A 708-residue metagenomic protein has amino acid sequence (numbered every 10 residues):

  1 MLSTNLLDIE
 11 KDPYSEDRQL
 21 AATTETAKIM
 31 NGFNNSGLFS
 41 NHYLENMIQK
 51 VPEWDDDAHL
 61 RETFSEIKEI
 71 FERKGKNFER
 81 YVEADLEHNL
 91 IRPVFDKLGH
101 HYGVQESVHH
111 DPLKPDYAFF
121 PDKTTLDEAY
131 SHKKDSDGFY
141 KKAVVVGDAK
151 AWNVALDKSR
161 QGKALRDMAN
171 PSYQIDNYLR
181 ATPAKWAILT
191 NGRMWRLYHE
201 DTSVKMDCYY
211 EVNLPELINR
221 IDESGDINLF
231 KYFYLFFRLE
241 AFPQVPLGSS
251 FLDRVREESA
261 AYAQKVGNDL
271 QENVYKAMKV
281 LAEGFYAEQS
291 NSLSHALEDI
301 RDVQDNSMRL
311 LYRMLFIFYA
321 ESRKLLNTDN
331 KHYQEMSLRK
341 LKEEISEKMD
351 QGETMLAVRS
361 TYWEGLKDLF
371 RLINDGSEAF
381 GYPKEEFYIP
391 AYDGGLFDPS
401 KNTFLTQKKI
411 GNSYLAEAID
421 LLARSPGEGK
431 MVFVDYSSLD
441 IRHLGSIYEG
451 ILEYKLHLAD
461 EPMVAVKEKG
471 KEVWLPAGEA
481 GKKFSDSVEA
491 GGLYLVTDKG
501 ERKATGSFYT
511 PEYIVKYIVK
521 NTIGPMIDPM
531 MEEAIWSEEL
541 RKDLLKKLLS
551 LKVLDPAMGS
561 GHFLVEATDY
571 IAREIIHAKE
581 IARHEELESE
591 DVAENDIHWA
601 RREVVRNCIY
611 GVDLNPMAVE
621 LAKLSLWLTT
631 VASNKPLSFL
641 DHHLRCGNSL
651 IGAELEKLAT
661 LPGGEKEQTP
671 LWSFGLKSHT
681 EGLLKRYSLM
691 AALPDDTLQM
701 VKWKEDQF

Functional and structural regions predicted by a protein language model:
M1-F78, D127-R313, I317-A320, I373 (+4 more regions): Short, basic/polar, glycine-containing "phosphate-handling" surface segments that engage DNA
Q19, K76-L86, F95, G103-A118 (+12 more regions): SAM-dependent methyltransferase catalytic region
A143-V145, A184-I188, M194-R196, S307-R309 (+12 more regions): Beta-sheet entry/capping signal
A155, W195-H199, L326-N327, L564 (+2 more regions): Short catalytic/ligand-binding loop motif for oxyanion handling, primarily in non-cytosolic enzymes, centered on
M206-N228, N330, M336-L338, S638-L650: Conserved beta-strand -> loop -> alpha-helix junction used to position metal-binding or nucleic-acid-contacting
V245-E257, A263-G267, Q271, T406-K542: Class I S-adenosyl-L-methionine
E298-D299, Q304-N306, A320-E335, S560: Conserved motor-region signature of P-loop NTPase helicases/translocases
D329-P462, G481-D486: Non-catalytic nucleic-acid substrate-recognition regions in nucleic-acid-modifying enzymes
